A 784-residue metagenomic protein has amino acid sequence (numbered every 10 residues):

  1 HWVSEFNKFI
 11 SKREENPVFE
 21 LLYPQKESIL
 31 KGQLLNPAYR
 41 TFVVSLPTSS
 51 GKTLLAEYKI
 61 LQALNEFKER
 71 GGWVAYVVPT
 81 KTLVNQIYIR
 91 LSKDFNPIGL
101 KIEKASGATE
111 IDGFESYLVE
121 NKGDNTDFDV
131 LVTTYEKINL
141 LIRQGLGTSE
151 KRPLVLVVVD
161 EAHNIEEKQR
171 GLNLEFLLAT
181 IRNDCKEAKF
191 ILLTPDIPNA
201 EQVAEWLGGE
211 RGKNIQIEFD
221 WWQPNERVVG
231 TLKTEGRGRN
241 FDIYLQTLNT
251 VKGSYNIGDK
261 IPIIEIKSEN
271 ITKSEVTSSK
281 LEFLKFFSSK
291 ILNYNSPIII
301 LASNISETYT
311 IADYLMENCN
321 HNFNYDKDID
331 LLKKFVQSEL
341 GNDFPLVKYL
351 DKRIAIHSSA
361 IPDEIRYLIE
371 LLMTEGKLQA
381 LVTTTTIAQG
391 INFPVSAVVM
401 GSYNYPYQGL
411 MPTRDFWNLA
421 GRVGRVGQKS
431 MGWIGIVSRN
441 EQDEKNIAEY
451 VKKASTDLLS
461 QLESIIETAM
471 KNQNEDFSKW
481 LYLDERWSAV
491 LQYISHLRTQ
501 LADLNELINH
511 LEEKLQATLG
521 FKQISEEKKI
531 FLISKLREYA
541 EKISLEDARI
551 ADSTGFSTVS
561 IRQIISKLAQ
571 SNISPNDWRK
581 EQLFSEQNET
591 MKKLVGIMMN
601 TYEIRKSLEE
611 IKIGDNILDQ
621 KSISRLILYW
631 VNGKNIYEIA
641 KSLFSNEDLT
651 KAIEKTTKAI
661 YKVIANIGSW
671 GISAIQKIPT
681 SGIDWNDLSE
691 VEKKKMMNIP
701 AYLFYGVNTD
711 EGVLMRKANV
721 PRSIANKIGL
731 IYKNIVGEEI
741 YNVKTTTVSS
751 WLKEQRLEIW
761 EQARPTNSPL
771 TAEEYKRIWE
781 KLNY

Functional and structural regions predicted by a protein language model:
H1, K479-D503, L511, F531-Y784: C-terminal accessory/interaction regions of large nucleic acid-associated machines
W2-P17, P47-S50, E66-N121, N125-T126 (+2 more regions): Conserved C-terminal RecA-like helicase domain
W2-S45: Conserved pre-motif I regulatory segment
A38-I60, K168: Walker A/P-loop
L131, Y135-N139, G145-F190: SF2 helicase catalytic motif II
A179, K189-Y314, A355: Conserved interdomain linker/interface between the two RecA-like ATPase lobes of SF2 helicase motors
F393, A397, Y403-K452: Conserved segment of the helicase C-terminal RecA-like domain
G432, E444-L501: C-terminal or mid-to-C-terminal helical accessory/interaction module adjacent to the motor/catalytic core
